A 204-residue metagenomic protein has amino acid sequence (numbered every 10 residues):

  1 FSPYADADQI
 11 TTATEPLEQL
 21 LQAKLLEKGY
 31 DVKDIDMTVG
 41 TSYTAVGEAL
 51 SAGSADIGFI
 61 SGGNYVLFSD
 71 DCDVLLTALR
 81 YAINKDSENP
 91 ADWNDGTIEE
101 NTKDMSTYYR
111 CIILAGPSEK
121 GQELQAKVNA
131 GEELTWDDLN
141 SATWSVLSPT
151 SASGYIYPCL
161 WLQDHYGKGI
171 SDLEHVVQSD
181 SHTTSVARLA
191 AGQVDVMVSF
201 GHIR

Functional and structural regions predicted by a protein language model:
F1-I10, I35-V39, S141-V146: Short, well-ordered beta-strand elements
Y4-D6, N64-V66, Y81-A82, E119-G121 (+3 more regions): Solvent-exposed loop/turn segments at secondary-structure junctions within structured extracellular/periplasmic domains
D6-K33, L160: Short, polar/charged alpha-helical segment
D8-E15, G40-T44, F59, P149-I156 (+1 more regions): Soluble non-cytosolic domains of exported or imported proteins
E15, Q19, A23, T44 (+9 more regions): Solvent-exposed, polar/charged alpha-helical surfaces in well-ordered, non-transmembrane soluble domains, broadly
Y30, D36-G58, V66-D71, S181-H202: Short helices/loops that flank or line small-molecule/ion binding pockets
L79-A152: A conserved helix-loop-strand patch within extracytoplasmic ligand-binding domains of the periplasmic binding
V128, E132, N140-R204: Pocket-lining segment of extracytoplasmic ligand-binding domains
